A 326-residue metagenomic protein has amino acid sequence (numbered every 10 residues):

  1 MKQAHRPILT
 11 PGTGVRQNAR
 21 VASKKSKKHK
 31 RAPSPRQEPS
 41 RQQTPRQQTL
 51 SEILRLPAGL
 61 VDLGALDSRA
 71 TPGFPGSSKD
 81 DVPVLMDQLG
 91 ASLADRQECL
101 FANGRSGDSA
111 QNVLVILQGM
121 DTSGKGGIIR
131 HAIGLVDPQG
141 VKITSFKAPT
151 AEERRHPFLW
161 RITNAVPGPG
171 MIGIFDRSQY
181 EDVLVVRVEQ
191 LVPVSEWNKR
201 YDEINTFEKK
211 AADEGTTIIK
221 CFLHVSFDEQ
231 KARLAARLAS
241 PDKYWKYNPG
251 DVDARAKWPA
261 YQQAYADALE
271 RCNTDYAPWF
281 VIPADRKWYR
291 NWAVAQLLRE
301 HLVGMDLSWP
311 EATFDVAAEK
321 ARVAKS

Functional and structural regions predicted by a protein language model:
I8-L9, Q17: Short, positively charged and aromatic/hydrophobic N-terminal segments
A22-S92: Charged, amphipathic alpha-helical linker segments immediately N-terminal to NTP-binding catalytic cores
K24, Q263-A266, E270-S326: NTP-dependent small-molecule kinase module
S78-L85, V141-F146, A151-E196: Conserved nucleotide-sensing/catalytic segment adjacent to the nucleotide-binding pocket in NTP-handling enzymes
A102-Q111: Phosphate-binding P-loop
I116-A132: Glycine-rich phosphate-binding P-loop
K125, E152-R155, E181-R187, F227-L234 (+2 more regions): Switch/connector loops and helix/strand junctions flanking conserved nucleotide-binding motifs in nucleotide-processing
V185-E203, A211-Q263, P310-A317, A324-K325: A glycine- and Lys/Arg-enriched "phosphate-lid" helix/loop adjacent to the NTP-binding pocket of small-molecule kinases
